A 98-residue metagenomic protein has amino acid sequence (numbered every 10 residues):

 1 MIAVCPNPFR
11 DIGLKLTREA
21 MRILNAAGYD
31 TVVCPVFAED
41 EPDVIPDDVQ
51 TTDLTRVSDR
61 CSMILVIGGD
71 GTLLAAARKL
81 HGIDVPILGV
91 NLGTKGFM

Functional and structural regions predicted by a protein language model:
M1-F9: Generic N-terminal amphipathic, Lys/Arg-enriched alpha-helix
F9-G13, F37-E39, V49-M98: Small-residue-rich beta-alpha loop regions that form the catalytic core of phosphotransfer and lipid-active enzymes
K15-T17: N-terminal basic/disordered segments at the start of proteins
E19-Y29: A short, Lys/Arg-enriched amphipathic alpha-helix followed by its capping loop at the start of a domain
Y29-F37: Short internal beta-strands
D43-I45: An N-terminal domain-cap segment
